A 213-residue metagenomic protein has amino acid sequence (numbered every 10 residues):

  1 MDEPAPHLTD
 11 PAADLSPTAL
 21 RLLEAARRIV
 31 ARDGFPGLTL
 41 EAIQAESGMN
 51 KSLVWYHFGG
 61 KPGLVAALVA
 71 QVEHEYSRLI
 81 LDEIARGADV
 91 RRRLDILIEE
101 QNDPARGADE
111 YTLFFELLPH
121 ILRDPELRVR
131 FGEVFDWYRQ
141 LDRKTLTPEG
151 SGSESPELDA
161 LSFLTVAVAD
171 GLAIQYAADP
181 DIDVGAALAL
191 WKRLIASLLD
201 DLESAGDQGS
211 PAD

Functional and structural regions predicted by a protein language model:
M1-P17, E203-D213: N-terminal intrinsically disordered/low-complexity leader segments
T18-R21, A25-G63, A67: Helix-turn-helix
R21, A25-R32, L79-E83, L113 (+2 more regions): Solvent-exposed, amphipathic alpha-helical segments
G59-G63, A67, A85-A88, A105-D109 (+4 more regions): Residues in soluble alpha-helical coiled-coils and helical-bundle/repeat scaffolds
K61, L68, V72, Y76 (+6 more regions): Hydrophobic/aromatic residues within well-ordered alpha-helical segments
A67-A70, I80-Y111, L161-T165, L188: Hydrophobic alpha-helical connector segments
R92-R93, R106-G132: Amphipathic alpha-helical segments used for helix-helix packing
L127-G132, D136, P148-D213: Hydrophobic/aromatic-rich alpha-helical bundle segments in the mid-to-C-terminal region
